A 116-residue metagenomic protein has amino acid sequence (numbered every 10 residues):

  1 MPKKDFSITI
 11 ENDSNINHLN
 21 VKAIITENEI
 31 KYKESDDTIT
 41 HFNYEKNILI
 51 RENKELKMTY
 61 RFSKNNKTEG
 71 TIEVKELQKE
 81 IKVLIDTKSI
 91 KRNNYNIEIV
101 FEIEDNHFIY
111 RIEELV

Functional and structural regions predicted by a protein language model:
M1-V116: Terminal leader/tail segments of proteins
